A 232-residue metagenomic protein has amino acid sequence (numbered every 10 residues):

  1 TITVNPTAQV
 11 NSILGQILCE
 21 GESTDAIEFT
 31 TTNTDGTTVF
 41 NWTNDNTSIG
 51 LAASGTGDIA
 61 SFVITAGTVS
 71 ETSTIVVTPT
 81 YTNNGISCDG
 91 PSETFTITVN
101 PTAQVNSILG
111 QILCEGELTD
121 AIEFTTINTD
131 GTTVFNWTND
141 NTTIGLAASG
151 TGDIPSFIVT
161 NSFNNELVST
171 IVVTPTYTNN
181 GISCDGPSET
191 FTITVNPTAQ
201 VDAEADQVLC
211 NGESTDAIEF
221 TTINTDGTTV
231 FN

Functional and structural regions predicted by a protein language model:
T1-N232: Extracellular low-complexity Ser/Thr/Asn/Gly-rich intrinsically disordered segments
